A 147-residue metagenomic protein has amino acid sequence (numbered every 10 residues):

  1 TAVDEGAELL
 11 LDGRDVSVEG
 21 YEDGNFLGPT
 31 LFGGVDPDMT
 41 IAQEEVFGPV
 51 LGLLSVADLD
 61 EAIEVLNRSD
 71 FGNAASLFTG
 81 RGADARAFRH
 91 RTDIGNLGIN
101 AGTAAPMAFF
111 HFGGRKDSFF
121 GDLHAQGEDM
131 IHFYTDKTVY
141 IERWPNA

Functional and structural regions predicted by a protein language model:
E5-G6, D23: Generic structural motif recognizing short loop/turn segments at the entrances and edges of beta-strands
G6-D15: Short secondary-structure junctions
D15, E19-A147: Conserved C-terminal structural/oligomerization subdomain of aldehyde/semialdehyde dehydrogenase
